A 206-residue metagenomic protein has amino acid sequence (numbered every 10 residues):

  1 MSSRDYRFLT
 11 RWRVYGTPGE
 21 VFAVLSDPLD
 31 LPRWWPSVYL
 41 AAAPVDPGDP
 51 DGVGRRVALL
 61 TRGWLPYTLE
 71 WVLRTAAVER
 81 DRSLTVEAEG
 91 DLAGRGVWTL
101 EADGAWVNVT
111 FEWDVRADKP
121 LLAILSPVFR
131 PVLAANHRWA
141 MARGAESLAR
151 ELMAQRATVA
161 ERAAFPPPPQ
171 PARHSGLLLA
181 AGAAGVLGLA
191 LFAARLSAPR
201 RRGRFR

Functional and structural regions predicted by a protein language model:
M1-G52, F192-R206: Hydrophobic ligand-binding cavity/cleft-lining segments
S2, V14, D103-T110, D114-R206: Terminal "cap-and-tail" regions of soluble proteins that handle hydrophobic small molecules
T10, V57, G90-W98, F111-V115 (+1 more regions): One face of beta-strands
V14-G16, G63-L65, A77, L92-G94 (+2 more regions): Beta-strand elements of well-folded, non-transmembrane domains
A42-R95, N108, R143-Q155, A194 (+1 more regions): Glycine-rich portal/gate segments that line the openings of hydrophobic small-molecule binding cavities
L69-E70, R95-T99, K119-L125: A short, polar/proline- and glycine-enriched secondary-structure boundary/capping micro-motif
